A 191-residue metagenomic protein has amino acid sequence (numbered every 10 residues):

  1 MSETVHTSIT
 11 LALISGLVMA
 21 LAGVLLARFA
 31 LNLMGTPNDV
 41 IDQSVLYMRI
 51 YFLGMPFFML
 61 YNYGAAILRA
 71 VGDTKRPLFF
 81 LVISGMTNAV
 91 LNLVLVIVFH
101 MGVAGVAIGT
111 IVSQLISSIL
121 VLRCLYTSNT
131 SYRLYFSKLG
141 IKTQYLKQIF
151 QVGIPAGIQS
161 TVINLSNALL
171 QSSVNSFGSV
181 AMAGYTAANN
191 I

Functional and structural regions predicted by a protein language model:
M1-I14, A22, L26, V45-M48 (+1 more regions): Interfacial transmembrane-helix starts/ends
T7, G16, A20, S84-M86 (+2 more regions): Residue-level recognition of pore/gate-forming positions within transmembrane alpha-helices of multi-pass
A20-R28, L33, I50, A89 (+4 more regions): Membrane-embedded alpha-helical segments of multi-pass transporters/permeases
L25-L26, N38-Y61: Alpha-helical transmembrane segments of multi-pass membrane proteins
L31-N38, V94-M101, T161-I191: Helix-terminus/linker motif at the lipid-water interface of multi-pass membrane proteins
F57-L81: Membrane-interface junctions at transmembrane-helix termini in multi-pass inner-membrane proteins
G85-I119: Membrane-interface helix-loop junctions in multi-pass transport and translocation proteins
T110, I119-I163: Interhelical loop/hinge segments that connect adjacent transmembrane helices in multipass membrane
